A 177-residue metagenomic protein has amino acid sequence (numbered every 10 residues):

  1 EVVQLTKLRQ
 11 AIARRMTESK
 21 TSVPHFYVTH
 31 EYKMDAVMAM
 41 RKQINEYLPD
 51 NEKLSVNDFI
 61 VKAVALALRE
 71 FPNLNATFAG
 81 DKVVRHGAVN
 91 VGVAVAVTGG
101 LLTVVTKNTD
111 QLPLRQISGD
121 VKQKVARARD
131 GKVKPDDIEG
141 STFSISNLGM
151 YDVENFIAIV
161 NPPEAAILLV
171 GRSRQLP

Functional and structural regions predicted by a protein language model:
E1-P177: C-terminal catalytic/motor cores of large multi-domain enzyme assemblies
